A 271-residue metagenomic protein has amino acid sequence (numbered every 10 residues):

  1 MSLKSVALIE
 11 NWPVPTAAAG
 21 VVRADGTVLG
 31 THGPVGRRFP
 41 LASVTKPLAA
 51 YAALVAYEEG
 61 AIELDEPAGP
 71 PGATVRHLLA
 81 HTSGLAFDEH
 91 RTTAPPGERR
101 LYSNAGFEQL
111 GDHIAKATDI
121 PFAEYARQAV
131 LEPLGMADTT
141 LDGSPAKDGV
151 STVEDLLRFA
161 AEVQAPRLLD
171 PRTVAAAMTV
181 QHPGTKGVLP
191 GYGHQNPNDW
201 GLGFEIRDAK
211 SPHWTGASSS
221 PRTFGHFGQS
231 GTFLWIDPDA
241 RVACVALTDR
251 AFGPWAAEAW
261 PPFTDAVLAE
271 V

Functional and structural regions predicted by a protein language model:
S2-L41, A80, E205, F233-D237 (+2 more regions): A short, well-structured edge-of-sheet supersecondary motif
V21-R23, L64-A68, T139, G201-I206 (+1 more regions): Glycosyltransferase-associated regions of secretory-pathway enzymes, highlighting luminal stem/catalytic domains
T31-G33, P67, G228, T248: Short clusters of small/polar residues that mark proteolytic maturation junctions
G33-G36, T93-P96, F107, L141-P145: Flexible glycine/proline-enriched surface loops and loop-helix/loop-strand junctions
P40-V44, L48, A56-T92, Y102 (+3 more regions): Active-site helix/loop module of the DD-peptidase/beta-lactamase fold, centered on the serine-lysine SxxK catalytic
P47-Y51, G106-H113, K147-L169, A176 (+1 more regions): Active-site-proximal alpha-helical segments within enzyme catalytic domains
K147, V153, T179-D239: Active-site Gly/Thr loop motif
T223-V271: Structured C-terminal helix/loop/strand segments within mature extracytoplasmic catalytic/sensor domains
